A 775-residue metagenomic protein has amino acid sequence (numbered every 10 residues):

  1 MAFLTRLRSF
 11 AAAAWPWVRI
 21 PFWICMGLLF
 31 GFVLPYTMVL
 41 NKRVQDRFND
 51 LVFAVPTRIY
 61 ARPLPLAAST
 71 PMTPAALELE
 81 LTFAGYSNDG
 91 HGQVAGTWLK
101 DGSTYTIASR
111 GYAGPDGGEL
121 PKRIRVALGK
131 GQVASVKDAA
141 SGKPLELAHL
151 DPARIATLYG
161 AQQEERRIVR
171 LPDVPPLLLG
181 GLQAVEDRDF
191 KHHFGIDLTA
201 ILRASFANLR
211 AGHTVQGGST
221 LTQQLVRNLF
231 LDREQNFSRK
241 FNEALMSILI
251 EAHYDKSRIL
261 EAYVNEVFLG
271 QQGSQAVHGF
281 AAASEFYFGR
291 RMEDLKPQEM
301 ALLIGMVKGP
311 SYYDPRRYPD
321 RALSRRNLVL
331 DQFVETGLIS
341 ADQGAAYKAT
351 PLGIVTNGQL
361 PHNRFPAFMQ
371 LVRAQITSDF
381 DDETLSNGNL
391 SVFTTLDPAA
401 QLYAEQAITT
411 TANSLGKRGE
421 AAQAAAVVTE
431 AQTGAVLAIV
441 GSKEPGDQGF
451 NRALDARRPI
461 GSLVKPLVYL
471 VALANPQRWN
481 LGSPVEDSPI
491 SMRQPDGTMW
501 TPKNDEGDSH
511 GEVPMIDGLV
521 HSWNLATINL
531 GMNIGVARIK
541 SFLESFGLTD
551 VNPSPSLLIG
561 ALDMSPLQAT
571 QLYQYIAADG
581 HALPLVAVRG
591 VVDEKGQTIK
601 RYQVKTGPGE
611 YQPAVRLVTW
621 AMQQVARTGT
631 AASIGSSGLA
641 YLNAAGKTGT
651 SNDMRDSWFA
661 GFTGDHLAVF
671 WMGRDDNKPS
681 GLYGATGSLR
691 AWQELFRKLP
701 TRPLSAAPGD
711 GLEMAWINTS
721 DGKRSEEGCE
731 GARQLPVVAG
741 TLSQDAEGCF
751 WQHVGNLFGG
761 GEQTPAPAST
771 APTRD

Functional and structural regions predicted by a protein language model:
A2-K417, A435-L437, S488, R493 (+4 more regions): Juxtamembrane regions of bacterial inner-membrane/periplasmic proteins, predominantly the peptidoglycan biogenesis
E165-L171, S247, E251, V307-R325 (+9 more regions): Active-site loop and adjoining helix of the penicillin-binding protein/serine DD-peptidase-beta-lactamase fold
R188-F190, N208, L231-D232, E266-G270 (+15 more regions): Solvent-exposed loop/turn segments at secondary-structure junctions within structured extracellular/periplasmic domains
K191-I201, V277-H278, S340-Q343, F450 (+4 more regions): Short, well-structured active-site flanking segments
A207-Q235, R290-E293, L360-R364, R478-I539 (+3 more regions): Conserved catalytic neighborhood of penicillin-recognizing serine enzymes
Q224-L231, N265-L269, G289, E293 (+12 more regions): Glycine-rich, acidic and aromatic/proline-enriched surface loops and short helix-turn segments that act as binding
E261, N265, A346-K348, S483-I490 (+3 more regions): Beta-strand segments within the central parallel beta-sheet cores of soluble alpha/beta enzyme folds
T394-K417, A426-E430, I439, P445-F450 (+7 more regions): A penicillin-recognizing enzyme superfamily signal
